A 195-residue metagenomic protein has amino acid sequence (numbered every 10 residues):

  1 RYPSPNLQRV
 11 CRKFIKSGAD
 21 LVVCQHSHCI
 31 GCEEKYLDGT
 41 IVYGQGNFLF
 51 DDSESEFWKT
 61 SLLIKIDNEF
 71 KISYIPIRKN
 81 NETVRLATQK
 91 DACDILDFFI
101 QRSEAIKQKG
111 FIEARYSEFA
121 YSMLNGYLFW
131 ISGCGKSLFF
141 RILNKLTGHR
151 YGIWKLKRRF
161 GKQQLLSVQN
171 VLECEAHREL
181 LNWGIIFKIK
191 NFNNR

Functional and structural regions predicted by a protein language model:
P3-L62: Conserved beta-sheet core of the metallophosphoesterase superfamily
K65-R195: A short C-terminal boundary segment appended to hydrolase-like catalytic domains
